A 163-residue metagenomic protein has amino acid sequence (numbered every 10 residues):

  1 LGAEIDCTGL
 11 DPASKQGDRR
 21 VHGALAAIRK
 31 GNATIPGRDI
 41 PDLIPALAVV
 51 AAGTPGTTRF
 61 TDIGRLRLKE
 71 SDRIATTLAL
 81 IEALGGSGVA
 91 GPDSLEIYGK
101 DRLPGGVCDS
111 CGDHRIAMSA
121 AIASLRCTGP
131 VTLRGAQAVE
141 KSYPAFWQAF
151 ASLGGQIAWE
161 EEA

Functional and structural regions predicted by a protein language model:
L1-A163: Short, structured segments at the rim of ligand-binding sites
